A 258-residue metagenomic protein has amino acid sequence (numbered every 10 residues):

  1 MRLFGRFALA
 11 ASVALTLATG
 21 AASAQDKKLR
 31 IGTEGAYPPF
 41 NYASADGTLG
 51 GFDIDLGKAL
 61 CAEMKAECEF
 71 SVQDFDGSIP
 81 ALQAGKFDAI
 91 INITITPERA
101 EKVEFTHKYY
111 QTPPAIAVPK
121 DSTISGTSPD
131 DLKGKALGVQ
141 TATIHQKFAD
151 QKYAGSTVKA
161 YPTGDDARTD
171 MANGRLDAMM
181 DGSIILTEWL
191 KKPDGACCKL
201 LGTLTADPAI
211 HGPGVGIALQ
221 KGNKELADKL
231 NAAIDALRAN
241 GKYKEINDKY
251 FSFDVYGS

Functional and structural regions predicted by a protein language model:
Q25-I93, E101, N240: Extracytoplasmic small-molecule ligand-binding "clamshell" domains of the periplasmic binding protein/Venus flytrap
A43, G57-K65, P129, K133 (+2 more regions): Ligand-binding cleft/hinge of the Venus flytrap
I54, F70-P80, I124, K159-N173 (+1 more regions): Short helix-initiation/N-cap motifs at beta->coil->alpha
A66-E67, A84-N92, K135-A136, A172-I185 (+1 more regions): Alpha-to-beta junction loops
E67, I144-Y161, K199-L201, N231-S258: Ligand-binding clefts/hinges and TM-proximal coupling segments of bilobed small-molecule sensing domains
G77, I93-K102, Q151, D177-H211: A ligand-binding cleft/hinge motif common to bilobed small-molecule-binding domains
Q111-V118, P193-N231, F253-S258: Periplasmic-binding protein-like
P119-A136: Flexible hinge/capping segments at coil-to-helix
